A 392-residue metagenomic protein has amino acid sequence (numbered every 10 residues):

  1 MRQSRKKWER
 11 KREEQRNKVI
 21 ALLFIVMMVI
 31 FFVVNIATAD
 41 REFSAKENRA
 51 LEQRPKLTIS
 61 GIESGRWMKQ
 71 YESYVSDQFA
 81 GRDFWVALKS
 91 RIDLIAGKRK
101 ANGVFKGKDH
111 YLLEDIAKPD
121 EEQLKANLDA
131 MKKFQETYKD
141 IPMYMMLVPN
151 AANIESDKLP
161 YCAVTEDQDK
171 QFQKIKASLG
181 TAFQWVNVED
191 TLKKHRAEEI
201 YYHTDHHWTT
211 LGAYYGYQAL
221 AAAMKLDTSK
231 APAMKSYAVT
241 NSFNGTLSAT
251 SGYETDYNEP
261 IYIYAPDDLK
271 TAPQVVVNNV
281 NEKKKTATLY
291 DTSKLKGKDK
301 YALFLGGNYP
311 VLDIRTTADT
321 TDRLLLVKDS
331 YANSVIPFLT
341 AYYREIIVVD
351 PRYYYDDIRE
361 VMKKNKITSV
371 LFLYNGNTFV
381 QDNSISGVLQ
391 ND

Functional and structural regions predicted by a protein language model:
M1-D392: Extracellular glycan-modifying ectodomains
